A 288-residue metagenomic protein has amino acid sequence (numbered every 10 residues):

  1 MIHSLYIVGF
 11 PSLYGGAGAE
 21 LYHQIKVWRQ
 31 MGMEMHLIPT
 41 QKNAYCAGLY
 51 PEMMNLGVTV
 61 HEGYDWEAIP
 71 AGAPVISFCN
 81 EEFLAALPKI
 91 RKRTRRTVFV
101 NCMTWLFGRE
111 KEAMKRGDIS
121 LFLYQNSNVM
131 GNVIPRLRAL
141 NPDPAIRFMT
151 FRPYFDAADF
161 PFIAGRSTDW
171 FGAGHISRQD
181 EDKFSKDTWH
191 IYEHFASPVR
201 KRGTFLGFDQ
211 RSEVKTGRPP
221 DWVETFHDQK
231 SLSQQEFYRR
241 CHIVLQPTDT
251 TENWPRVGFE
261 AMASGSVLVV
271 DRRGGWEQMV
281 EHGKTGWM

Functional and structural regions predicted by a protein language model:
Y6-I7, K26, H36-Y124, N128-N132: Extended catalytic core of nucleotide-activated donor transferases of GT-like folds
G9-Y22, D182-K183: A short, glycine/small-residue-rich beta-strand->loop->alpha-helix junction that serves as a flexible
I69-P70, K230-C241, A263, E281: Short acidic alpha-helix that forms the nucleotide-activated donor recognition element in Leloir-type transferases
T104-L106, I119-F162: Donor nucleotide-sugar binding/catalytic pocket of nucleotide-sugar-dependent glycosyltransferases
G131, Y154-L232: Conserved catalytic-core segment of nucleotide-activated headgroup transferases in glycan assembly
R239-N253, S266: Acidic donor-binding loop of glycosyltransferase active sites
E252-P255, M262, R272: Short glycine/acidic-rich beta->alpha loop that forms part of the nucleotide-sugar donor binding site in diverse
R272-G283, W287-M288: Short acidic/histidine- and often glycine-rich active-site loop of Leloir-type glycosyltransferases that engages
